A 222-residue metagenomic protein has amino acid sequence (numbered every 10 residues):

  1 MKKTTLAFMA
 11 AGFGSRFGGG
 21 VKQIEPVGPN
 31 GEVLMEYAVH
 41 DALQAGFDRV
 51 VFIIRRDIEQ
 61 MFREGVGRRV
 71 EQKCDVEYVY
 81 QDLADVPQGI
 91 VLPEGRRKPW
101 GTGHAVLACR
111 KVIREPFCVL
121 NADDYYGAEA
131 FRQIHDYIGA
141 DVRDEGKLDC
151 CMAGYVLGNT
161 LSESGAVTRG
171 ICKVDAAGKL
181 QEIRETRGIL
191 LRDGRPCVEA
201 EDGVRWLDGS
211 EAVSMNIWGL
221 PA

Functional and structural regions predicted by a protein language model:
K2-R68, C74-V76, Q81, E115: N-terminal glycine-rich phosphate-binding loop and ensuing alpha1 helix
M9-A10, E77-V79, V119-N121, D149-V156: Short beta-strand segments
G14, Y125-G127: A short, conserved beta-strand element in the Rossmann-like catalytic core that flanks the donor/metal-binding loop
I54, G219-L220: A conserved hydrophobic position in a structured secondary element of the catalytic/binding core that shapes
V70-E115: Short phosphate-binding loop-to-helix
E115-Y125: Short beta-strand-to-loop acidic/aromatic patch adjacent to the donor-nucleotide binding site
A128-I217: Conserved core of the sugar-phosphate nucleotidyltransferase
